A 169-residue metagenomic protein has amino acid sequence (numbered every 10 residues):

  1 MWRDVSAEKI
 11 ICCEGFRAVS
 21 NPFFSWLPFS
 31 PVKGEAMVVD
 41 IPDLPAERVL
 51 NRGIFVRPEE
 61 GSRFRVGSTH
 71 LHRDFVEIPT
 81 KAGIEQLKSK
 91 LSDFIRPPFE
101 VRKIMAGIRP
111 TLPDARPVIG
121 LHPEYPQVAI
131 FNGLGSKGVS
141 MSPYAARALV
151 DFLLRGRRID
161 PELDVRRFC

Functional and structural regions predicted by a protein language model:
M1: Conserved SAM/SAH-binding loop
D4, P31, S140: Short aromatic/basic micro-patch
V5-R17, A146: Short hydrophobic core segments
K9, C13, T80-K81, D164-R167: Poly-acidic low-complexity segments
E14-Y125: Active-site substrate-recognition segment that forms the wall of the catalytic cavity or substrate channel
E100-C169: C-terminal catalytic lobe of FAD-dependent flavoproteins
